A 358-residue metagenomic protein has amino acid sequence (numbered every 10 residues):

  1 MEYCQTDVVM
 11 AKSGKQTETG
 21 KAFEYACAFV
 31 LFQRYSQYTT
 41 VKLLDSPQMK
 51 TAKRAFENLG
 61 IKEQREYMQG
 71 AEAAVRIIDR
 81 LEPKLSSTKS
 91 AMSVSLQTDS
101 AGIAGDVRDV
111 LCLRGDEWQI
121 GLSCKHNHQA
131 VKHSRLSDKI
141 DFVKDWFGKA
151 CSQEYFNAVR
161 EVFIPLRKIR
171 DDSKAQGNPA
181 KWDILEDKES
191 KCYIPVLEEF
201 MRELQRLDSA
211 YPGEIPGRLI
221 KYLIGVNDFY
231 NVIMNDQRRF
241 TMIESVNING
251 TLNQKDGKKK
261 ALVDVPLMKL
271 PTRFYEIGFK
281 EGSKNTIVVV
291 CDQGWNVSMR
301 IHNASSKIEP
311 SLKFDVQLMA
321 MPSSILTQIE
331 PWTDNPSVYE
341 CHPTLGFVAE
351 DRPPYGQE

Functional and structural regions predicted by a protein language model:
E2-V107, L113-E358: Short, positively charged
